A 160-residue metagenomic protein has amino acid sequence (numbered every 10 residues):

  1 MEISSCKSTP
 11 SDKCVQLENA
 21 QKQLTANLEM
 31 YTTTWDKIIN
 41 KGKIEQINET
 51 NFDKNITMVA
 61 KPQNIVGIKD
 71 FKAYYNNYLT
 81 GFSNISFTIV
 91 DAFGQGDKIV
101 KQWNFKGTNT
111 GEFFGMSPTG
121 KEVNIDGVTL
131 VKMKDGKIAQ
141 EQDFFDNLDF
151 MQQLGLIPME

Functional and structural regions predicted by a protein language model:
I3-T50, K54, I157-E160: Short, low-complexity N-terminal intrinsically disordered segments enriched in polar/charged residues
V15-Q16, A139-E160: Low-complexity, intrinsically disordered terminal/linker segments enriched in charged and Gly/Pro repeats
I44-I99: A solvent-exposed, acidic/Ser-Thr-rich amphipathic alpha-helical stretch
F52, F93, F105-G107, T129 (+1 more regions): Short beta-strand segments enriched in hydrophobic/aromatic residues within well-folded beta-rich domains
A92-V100, K132-A139: A short, structured loop/turn motif at beta-sheet edges
D97-N109: A short hydrophobic beta-strand element
G107-D135: Exposed beta-sheet edge and beta->alpha loop/turn motif
